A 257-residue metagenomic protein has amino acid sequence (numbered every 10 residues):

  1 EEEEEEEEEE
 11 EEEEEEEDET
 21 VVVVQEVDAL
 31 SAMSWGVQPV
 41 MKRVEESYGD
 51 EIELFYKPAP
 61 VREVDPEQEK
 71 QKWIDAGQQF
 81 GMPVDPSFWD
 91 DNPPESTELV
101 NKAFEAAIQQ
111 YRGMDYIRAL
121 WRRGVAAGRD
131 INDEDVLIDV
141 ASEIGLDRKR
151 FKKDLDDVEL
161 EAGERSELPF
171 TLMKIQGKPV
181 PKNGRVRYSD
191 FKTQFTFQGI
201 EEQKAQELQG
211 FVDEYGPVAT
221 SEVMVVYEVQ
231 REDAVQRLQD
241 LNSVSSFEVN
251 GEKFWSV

Functional and structural regions predicted by a protein language model:
E1-E2, L238: N-terminal targeting signals for export/organelle localization
E2-E16: Long, acidic low-complexity intrinsically disordered regions
E17-V24: Extreme N-terminal starter segment of soluble prokaryotic enzymes
V21, I52-L54, P169: Residue-level recognition of the N-termini of beta-strands and the immediately preceding loop/turn
Q25-S31: Aromatic-flanked redox-active Cys/Sec active sites in thiol-based oxidoreductases, especially the WC-centered
L30, Q38-V44, R122-V257: C-terminal cap of thioredoxin/glutaredoxin-like
W35-A127, I131-E134, T220-V223: Structural alpha/beta surface segment adjacent to cysteine/selenocysteine redox centers across thiol/disulfide enzymes
